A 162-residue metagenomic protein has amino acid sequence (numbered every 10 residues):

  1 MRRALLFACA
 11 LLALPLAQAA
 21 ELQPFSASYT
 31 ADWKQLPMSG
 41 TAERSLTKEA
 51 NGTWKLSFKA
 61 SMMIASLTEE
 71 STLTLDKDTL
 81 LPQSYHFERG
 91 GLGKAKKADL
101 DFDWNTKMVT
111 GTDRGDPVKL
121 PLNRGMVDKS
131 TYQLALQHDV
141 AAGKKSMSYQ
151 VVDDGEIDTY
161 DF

Functional and structural regions predicted by a protein language model:
M1-L6: Bacterial N-terminal signal peptides that target proteins for export
A13-A17: N-terminal signal peptide c-region/cleavage motif recognized by signal peptidases
Q18-E70, D78, Y85-D101: N-terminal cleavable signal peptides for secretion/export
L22, A95-F162: Solvent-exposed helix/loop surface patches that form functional interfaces
K55-F58, L80-F87, V109-D113, M147-V151: Short hydrophobic/aromatic-rich beta-strand segments that constitute the beta-sheet cores of beta-sandwich/beta-barrel
